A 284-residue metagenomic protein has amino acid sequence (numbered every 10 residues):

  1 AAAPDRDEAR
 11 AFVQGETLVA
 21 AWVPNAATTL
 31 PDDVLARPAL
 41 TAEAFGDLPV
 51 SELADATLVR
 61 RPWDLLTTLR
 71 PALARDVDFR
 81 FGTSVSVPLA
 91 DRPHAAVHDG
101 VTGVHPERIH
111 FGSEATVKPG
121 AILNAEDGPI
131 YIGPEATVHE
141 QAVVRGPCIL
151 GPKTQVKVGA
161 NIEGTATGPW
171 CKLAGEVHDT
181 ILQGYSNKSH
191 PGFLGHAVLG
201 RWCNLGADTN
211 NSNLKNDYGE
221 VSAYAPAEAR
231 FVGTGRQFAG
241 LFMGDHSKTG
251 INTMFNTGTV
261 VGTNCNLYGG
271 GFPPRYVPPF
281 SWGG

Functional and structural regions predicted by a protein language model:
A1-V101, E114, P273, P279-G284: Terminal amphipathic alpha-helical/low-complexity segments used for targeting or macromolecular assembly
E8-A9, G120, N264: Conserved beta-strand and immediately adjacent loop positions that scaffold enzyme active sites
Q14, G133, H190: Acidic surface patches and DE-rich sequence motifs
R92, A125-E126, G146, N213-L214 (+1 more regions): A short acidic/small-residue loop/turn micro-motif
H98, G103, T116-G151, V156-G159 (+1 more regions): Right-handed parallel beta-helix
R108-F111: Surface-exposed loop/turn motifs in large extracellular/passenger domains
P152, K157-G284: Glycine-rich hexapeptide-repeat left-handed beta-helix
